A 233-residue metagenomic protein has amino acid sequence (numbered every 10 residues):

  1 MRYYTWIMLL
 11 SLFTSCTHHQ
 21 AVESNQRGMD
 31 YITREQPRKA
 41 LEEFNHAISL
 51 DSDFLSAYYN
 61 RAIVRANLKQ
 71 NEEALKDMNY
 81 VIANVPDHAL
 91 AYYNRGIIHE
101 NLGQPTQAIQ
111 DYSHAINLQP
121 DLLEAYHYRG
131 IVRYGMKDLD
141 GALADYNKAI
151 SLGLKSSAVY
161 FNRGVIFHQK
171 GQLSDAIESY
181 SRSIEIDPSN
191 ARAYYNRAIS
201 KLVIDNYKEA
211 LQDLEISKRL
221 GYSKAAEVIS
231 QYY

Functional and structural regions predicted by a protein language model:
R2-Y233: Alpha-helical tetratricopeptide repeat
